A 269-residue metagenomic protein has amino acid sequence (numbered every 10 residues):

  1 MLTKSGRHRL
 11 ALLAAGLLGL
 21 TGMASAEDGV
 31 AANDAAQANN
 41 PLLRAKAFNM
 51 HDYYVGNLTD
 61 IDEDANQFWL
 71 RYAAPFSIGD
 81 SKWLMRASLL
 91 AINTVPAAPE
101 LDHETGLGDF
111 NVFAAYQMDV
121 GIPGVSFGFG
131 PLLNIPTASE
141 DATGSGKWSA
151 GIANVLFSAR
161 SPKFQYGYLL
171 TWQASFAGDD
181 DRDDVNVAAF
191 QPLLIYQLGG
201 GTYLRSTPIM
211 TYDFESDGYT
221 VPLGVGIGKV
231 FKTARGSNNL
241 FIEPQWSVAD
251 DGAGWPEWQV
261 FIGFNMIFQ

Functional and structural regions predicted by a protein language model:
M1-A35: Cleavable N-terminal export/targeting peptides
A26-Q269: Transmembrane beta-barrel domains of Gram-negative outer membranes and organellar outer membranes
